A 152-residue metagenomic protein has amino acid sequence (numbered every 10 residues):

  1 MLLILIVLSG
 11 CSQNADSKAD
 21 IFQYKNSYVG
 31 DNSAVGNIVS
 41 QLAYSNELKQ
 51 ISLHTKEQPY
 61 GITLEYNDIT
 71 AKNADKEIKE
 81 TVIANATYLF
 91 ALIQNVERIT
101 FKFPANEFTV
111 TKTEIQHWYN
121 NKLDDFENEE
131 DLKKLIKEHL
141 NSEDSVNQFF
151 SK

Functional and structural regions predicted by a protein language model:
M1-L3: Sec-dependent N-terminal signal peptides
I6-G10: C-terminal motif of bacterial Sec signal peptides marking the signal peptidase cleavage site
C11, F22, F90, F101-F103 (+3 more regions): Phenylalanine-focused residue identity feature
S12-P59, I69-A74, E143-D144: N-proximal, solvent-exposed amphipathic alpha-helical segments enriched in charged/polar residues
N14, Y28-N32, D75, F108 (+3 more regions): Intrinsic-disorder-associated interaction segments
S45-F108: Mature extracytoplasmic domains of secretory-pathway proteins
T113-K152: C-terminal partner/receptor-binding element of secreted or periplasmic proteins
